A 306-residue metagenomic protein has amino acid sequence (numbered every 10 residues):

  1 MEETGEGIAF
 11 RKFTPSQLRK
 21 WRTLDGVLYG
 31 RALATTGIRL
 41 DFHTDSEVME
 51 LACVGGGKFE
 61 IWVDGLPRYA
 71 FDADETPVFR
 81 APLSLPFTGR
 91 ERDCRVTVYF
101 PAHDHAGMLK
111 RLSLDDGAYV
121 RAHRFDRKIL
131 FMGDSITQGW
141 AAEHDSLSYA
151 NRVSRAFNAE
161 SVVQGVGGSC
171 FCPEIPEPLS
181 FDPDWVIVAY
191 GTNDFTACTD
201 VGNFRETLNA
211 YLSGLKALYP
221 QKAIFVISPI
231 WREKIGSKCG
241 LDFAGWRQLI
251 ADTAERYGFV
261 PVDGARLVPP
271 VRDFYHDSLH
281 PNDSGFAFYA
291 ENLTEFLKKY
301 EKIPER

Functional and structural regions predicted by a protein language model:
M1-E3, K12, H144-R152, D242 (+1 more regions): Secondary-structure junction/capping motif
M1-I129, T294, K298-R306: N-terminal secretory targeting modules
T36, M132, Q164, Y190 (+1 more regions): Short glycine-rich loop/turn motifs that provide flexible caps or phosphate-binding loops at active sites
S46, I175-R306: Alpha-helical cap/lid subdomain in secreted, periplasmic, or secretory-pathway luminal O-acyl-processing enzymes
K58, N151, A251: Short glycine-/small-residue-rich flexible loop motifs, especially phosphate/cofactor-binding loops
R68, Q138, C170, E233 (+1 more regions): Flexible, glycine-rich phosphate/dinucleotide-binding loops and adjacent beta-alpha linkers at cofactor/substrate
P77-V78, S169-C170, L267-R272: A short acidic, often aromatic-flanked loop/helix-cap motif at beta-alpha or helix-coil junctions that lines enzyme
T88-R90, V98-D182: Serine-esterase "nucleophile elbow" of acetyl-processing enzymes
